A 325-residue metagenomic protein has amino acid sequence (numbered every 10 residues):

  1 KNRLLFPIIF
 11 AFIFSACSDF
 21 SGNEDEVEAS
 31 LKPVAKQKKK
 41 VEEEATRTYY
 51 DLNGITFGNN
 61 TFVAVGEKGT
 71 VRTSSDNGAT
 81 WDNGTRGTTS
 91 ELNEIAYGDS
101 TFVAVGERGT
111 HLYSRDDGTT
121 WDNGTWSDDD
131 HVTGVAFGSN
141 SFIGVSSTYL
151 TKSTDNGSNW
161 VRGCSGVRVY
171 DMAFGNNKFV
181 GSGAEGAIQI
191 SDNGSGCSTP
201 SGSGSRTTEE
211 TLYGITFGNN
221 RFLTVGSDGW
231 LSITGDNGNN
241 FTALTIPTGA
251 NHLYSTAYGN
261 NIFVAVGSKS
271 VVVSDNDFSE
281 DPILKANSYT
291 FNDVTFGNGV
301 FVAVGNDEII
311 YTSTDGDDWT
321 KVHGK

Functional and structural regions predicted by a protein language model:
K1-F6: Bacterial N-terminal signal peptides that target proteins for export
I9: Flanking scaffold residues of small Cys/His-coordinated metal-binding clusters
S15-A16: C-terminal motif of bacterial Sec signal peptides marking the signal peptidase cleavage site
D19: Short, conserved catalytic or interaction motifs in soluble domains
A29-K325: Residue-level hotspots at or immediately adjacent to binding/recognition sites across diverse folds
